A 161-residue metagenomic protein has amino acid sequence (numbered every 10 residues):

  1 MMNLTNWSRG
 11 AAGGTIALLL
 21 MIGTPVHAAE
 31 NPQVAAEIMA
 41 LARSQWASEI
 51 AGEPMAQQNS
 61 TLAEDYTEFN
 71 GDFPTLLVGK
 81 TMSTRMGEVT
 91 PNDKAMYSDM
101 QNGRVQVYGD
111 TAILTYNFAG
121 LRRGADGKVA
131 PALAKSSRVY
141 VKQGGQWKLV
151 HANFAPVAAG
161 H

Functional and structural regions predicted by a protein language model:
M2-T15: Bacterial N-terminal signal peptides that target proteins for export
L18-H27: C-terminal segment of classical bacterial N-terminal signal peptides
A29, A125-P131, A159-G160: A short acidic/glycine-rich loop-to-helix N-cap element
P32-M39, E53-Y108, N117, A130-A132: A solvent-exposed, acidic/Ser-Thr-rich amphipathic alpha-helical stretch
E49-I50: Hydrophobic/aromatic side-chain positions at a characteristic register within alpha-helices of tetratricopeptide repeats
I113, L133-A158: Short beta-strand edge/turn micro-motifs at domain boundaries
G120-G124, Y140: Beta-strand elements of well-folded, non-transmembrane domains
